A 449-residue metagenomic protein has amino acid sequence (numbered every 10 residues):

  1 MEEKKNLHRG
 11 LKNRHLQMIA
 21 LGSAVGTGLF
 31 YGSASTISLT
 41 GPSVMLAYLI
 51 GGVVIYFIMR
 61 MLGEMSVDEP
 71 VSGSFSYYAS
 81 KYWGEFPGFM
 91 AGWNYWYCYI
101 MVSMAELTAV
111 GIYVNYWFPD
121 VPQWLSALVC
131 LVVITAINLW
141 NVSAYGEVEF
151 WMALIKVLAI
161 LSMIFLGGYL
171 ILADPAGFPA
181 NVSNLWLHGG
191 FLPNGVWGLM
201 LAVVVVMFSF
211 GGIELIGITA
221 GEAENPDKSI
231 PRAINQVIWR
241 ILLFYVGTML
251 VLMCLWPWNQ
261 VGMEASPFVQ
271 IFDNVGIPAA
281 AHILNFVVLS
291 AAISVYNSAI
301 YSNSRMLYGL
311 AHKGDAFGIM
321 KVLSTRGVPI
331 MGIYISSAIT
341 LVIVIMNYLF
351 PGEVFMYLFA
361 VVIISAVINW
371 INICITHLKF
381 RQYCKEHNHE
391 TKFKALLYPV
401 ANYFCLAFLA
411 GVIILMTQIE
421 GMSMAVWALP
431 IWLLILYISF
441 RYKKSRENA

Functional and structural regions predicted by a protein language model:
M1-K4, Y77-S80, E106-A127, A159-S162 (+5 more regions): Helix-loop-helix connectors at the membrane interface of multi-pass transporters/channels
M1-S33, S38-S43, I55-R60, E69-S72 (+4 more regions): Membrane-interface "cap" regions at the ends of multi-pass membrane proteins
E2-H8, V44-M45, P119-P122, L154-F286: Helix-loop-helix junctions that connect adjacent transmembrane segments in multi-pass membrane transporters
H8, L21, Y31-S126, V237-R240 (+2 more regions): Extracellular loop-to-transmembrane helix junctions
V71, N94-A109, F210-A223, A281-G318 (+2 more regions): Membrane-helix boundary/coupling elements in multi-pass transport proteins
Y77, G84, Y116, W186-G189 (+2 more regions): TM-loop-TM module centered on a large, flexible mid-protein loop between adjacent transmembrane helices in multi-pass
G111, W124-A180, G211, I234-I238 (+4 more regions): Membrane-interface loop-to-helix entry segments
W151, I319-G327, V367-E420, A449: C-terminal membrane-solvent junction of multi-pass transporters and transport-like membrane proteins
